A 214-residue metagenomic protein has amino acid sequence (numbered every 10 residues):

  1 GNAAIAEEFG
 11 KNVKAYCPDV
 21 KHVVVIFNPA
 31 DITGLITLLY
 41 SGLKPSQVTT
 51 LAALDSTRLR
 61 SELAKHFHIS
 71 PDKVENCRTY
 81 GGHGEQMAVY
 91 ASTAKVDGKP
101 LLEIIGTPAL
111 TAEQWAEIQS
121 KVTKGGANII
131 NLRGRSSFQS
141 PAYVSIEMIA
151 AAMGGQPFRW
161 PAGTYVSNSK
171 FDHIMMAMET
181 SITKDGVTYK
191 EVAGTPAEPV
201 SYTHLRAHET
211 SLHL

Functional and structural regions predicted by a protein language model:
G1-E62: Rossmann-like NAD(P)(H) cofactor-binding subdomain of soluble oxidoreductases
I5, S140, V144, T203: Charged catalytic carboxylate motif
S61-T180: Mobile gating loops/cap/lid regions near enzyme active sites that modulate substrate access
M176-D185, Y189-A193: Short beta-strand elements
P199-V200: Acidic, proline/serine/threonine- and glycine-rich low-complexity intrinsically disordered segments
T203-T210: Conserved small/polar residues in nucleotide/adenosyl-binding loops
